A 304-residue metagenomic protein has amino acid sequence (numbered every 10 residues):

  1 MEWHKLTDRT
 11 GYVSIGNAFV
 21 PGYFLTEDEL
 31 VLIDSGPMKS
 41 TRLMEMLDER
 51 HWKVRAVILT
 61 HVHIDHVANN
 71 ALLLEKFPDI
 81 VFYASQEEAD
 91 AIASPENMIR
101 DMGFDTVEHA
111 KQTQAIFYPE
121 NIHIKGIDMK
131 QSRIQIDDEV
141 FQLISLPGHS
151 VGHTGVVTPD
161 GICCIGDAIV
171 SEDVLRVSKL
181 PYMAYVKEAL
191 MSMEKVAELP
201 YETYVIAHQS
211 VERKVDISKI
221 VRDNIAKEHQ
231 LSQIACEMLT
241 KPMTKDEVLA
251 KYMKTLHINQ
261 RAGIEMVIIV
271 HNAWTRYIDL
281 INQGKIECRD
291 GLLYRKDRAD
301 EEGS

Functional and structural regions predicted by a protein language model:
M1-R50, G155-G166: Conserved beta-strand hairpin/beta-sheet module of binuclear metal-dependent hydrolase folds, prominently
I15-A18, D128, P147-S150: A short catalytic or substrate-binding loop motif that flags glycine-/basic-rich loops and adjacent residues that bind
L32-G36, R55-H63, Y83-Q86, S145-G148 (+2 more regions): Active-site neighborhood of phospho(di)ester-bond hydrolases with catalytic His/Asp-centered motifs
K39, E45-R133: Active-site HxH/HxHxD metal-binding segment of metal-dependent hydrolases
V67, A189, A273: Aromatic/hydrophobic pocket-lining residues that form the small-molecule binding cavity in soluble enzyme cores
V140-H229: Metallo-beta-lactamase
Q230-M238: Pre-recognition alpha-helix immediately N-terminal to the DNA-recognition helix within helix-turn-helix or winged-helix
E237-S304: C-terminal regulatory/interaction regions
